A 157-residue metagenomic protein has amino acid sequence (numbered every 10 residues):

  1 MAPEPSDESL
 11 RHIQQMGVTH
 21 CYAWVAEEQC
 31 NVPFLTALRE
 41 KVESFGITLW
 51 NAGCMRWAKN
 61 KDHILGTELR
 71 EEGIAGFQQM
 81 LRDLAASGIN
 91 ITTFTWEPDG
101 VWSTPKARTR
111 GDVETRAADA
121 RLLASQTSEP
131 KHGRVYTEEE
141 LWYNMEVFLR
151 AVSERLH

Functional and structural regions predicted by a protein language model:
M1-E8, A23-L35, D99-W102: Acidic-and-aromatic substrate-binding clefts and catalytic sites of carbohydrate-active enzymes
M1-P3, L38-E43, K61-L65: Mobile, glycine- and charge-enriched loop segments and immediately flanking short secondary-structure elements within
P3-A26, K41, F45-T48, D83-T92: Catalytic domains of carbohydrate-active enzymes, especially glycoside hydrolases
L10, Q15-P33, W50-E68: N-terminal substrate-binding region of glycoside hydrolase catalytic domains
L35-T36, I74: Short amphipathic alpha-helical segment that frequently serves as the phosphate-/nucleotide-binding helix
L38-C54, F77, V147-V152: Alpha-helix-loop-beta-strand connector modules within alpha/beta enzyme cores
I64-H157: Active-site acidic/histidine proton-transfer and metal-coordination neighborhood in alpha/beta enzyme cores
